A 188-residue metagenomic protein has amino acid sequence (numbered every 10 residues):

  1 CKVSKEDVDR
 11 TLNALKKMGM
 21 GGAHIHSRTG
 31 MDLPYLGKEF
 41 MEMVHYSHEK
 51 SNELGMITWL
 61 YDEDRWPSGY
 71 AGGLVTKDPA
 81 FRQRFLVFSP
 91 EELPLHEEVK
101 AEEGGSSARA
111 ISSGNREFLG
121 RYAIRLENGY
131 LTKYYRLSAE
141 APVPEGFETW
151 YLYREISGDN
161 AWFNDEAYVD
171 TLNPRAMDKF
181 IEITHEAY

Functional and structural regions predicted by a protein language model:
K2, G19-L33: Conserved, charged catalytic cores of large soluble enzymes
D7-M18, L36-Y188: Mature extracytoplasmic enzyme cores
